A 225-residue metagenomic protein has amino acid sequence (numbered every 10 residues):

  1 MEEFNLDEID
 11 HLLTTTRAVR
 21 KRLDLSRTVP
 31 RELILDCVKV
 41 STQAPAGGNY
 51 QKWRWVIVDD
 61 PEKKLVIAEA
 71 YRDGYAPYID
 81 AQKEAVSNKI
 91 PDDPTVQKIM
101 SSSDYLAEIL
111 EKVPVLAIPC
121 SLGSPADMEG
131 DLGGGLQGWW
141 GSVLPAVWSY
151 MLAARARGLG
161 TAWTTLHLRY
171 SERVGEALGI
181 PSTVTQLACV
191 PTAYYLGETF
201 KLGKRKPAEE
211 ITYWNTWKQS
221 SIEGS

Functional and structural regions predicted by a protein language model:
M1-D36, V40, D59, V66-E69 (+3 more regions): N-terminal accessory segments that position/regulate proteins before the catalytic core
E2-F4, E8, T15, R20 (+1 more regions): C-terminal helix-cap and adjacent tail motif
C37-T42, A117-E176: Small-aliphatic-rich amphipathic alpha-helix that forms the alpha element of a beta-alpha
V40, M100-D104, V174-A177, G197-T199: Glycine-rich, charged/polar anion/phosphate-binding loops that engage phosphate groups from diverse ligands
A44-Y50: Glycine-rich phosphate/pyrophosphate-binding beta-alpha loops
K52-W53, V113-L116, L187: Short, surface-exposed beta-edge/turn micro-motifs
I57-V143: Glycine/small-residue-rich phosphate/adenosyl-binding loop
A76-N88, L178-L202: A glycine-rich helix N-cap at a beta->alpha junction
